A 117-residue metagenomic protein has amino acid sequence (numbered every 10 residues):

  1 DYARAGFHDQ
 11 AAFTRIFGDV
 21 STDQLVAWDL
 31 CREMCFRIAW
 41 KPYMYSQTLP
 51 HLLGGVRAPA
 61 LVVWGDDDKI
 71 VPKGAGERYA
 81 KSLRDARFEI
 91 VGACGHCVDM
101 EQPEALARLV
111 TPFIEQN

Functional and structural regions predicted by a protein language model:
D1-R57: Conserved alpha/beta-hydrolase catalytic His-Asp/Glu region
I38-A39, T48-H51, E77-R78, A105-P112: Alpha-helical elements of Rossmann-like donor-binding domains used by nucleotide-donor carbohydrate transfer enzymes
Y43, D67-V71: Acidic catalytic loop of the alpha/beta-hydrolase fold
L49, A58, P72-K81: Short alpha-helix in the alpha/beta-hydrolase fold that links the catalytic acid
V56, V62-W64, D68: Short beta-strand/loop motif that positions the catalytic acidic residue of the alpha/beta-hydrolase fold
P59-L61, R84-R87: Structural signature of beta-strand start/N-cap positions in the alpha/beta core of ABC transporter nucleotide-binding
D85-N117: Catalytic active-site module of serine/aspartate enzymes centered on a nucleophile-bearing elbow/loop
